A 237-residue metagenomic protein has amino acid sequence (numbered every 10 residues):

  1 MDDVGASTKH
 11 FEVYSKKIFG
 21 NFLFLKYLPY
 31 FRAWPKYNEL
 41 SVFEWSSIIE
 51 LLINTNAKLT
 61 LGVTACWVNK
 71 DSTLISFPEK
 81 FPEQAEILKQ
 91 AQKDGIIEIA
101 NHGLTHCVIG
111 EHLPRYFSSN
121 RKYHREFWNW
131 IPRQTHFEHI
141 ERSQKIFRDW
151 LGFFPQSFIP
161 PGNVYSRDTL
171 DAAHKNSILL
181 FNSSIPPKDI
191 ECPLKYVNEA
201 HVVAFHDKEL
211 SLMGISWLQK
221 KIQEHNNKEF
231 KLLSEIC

Functional and structural regions predicted by a protein language model:
M1-S157, V164-V203, L210-C237: Catalytic alpha-helical scaffold of carbohydrate-active enzymes acting on polysaccharides/glycoconjugates
